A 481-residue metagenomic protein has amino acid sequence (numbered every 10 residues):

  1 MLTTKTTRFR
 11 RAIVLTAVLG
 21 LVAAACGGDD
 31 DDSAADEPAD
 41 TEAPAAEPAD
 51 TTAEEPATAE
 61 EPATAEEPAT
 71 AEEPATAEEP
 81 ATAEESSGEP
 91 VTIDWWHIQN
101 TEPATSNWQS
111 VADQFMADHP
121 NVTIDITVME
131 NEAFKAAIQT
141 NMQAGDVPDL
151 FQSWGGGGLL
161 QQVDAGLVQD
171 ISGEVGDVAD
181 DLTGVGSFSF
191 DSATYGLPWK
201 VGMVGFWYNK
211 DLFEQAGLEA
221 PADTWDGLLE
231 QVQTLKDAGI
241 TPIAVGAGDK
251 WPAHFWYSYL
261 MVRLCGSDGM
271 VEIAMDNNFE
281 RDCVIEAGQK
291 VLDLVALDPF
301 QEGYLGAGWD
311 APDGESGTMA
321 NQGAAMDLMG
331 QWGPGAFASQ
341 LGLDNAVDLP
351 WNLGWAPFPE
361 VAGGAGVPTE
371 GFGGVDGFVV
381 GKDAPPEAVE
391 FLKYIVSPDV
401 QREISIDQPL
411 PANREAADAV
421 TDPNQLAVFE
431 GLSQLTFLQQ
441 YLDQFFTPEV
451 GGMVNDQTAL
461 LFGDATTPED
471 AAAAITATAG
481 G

Functional and structural regions predicted by a protein language model:
G27-G28, D32-L160, V347, E387 (+3 more regions): Conserved N-terminal structural module of periplasmic/extracytoplasmic solute-binding proteins
A81, D191, Y195-L197, V204 (+1 more regions): Extracytoplasmic/periplasmic solute-binding protein
A117, A216, L341-D407: Extracytoplasmic/periplasmic substrate-recognition and gating elements
N141, P148-D149, D177-L212, T241-A244 (+2 more regions): A structural signal for short loop-to-beta-strand junctions that line the ligand-binding cleft of periplasmic/secreted
W154-V204, D223, L229, W256 (+1 more regions): Hinge/lid segment of periplasmic solute-binding proteins
Q169-L182, A247, L264-E286, L341-D348 (+4 more regions): Short, solvent-exposed loop/beta-turn-alpha elements that line the ligand-binding surface or hinge of extracytoplasmic
V232, M275-G306, F358: Glycine-centered hinge/linker elements that transmit conformational signals in sensory and ligand-binding systems
D407-D418, L426-G480: C-terminal capping/gating helix-and-loop segments adjacent to ligand/active sites or protein-protein/ligand interfaces
